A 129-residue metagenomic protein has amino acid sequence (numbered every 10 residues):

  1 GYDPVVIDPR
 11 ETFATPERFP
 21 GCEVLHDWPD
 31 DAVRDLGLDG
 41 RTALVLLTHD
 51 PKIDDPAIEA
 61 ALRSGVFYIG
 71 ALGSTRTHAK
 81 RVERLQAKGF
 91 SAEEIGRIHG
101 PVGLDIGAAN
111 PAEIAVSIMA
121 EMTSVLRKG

Functional and structural regions predicted by a protein language model:
Y2-P20: NAD(P)-binding Rossmann-fold cofactor-contacting core
E17-F19, G37, P56-A60, V82-R84: Short amphipathic alpha-helical segments
G21-W28: Conserved SAM-binding strand-loop segment of SAM-dependent methyltransferases
D30-G40: Short amphipathic alpha-helix with an adjacent loop that forms part of the alpha/beta core around
T42-A43, Y68: Structural motif
T48-D50: Short glycine-/small-residue-rich Rossmann-like dinucleotide-binding loops
K52-V66: Rossmann-fold NAD(P) dinucleotide-binding segment
V66, L72-G129: Adenosine-phosphate binding glycine-rich loop
